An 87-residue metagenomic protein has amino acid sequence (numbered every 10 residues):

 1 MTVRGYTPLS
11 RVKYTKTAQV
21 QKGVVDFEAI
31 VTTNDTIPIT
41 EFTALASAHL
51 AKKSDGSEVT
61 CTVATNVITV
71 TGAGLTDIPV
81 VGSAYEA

Functional and structural regions predicted by a protein language model:
M1-D35, G72-A87: Extracellular receptor-binding modules and their adjoining Ser/Thr/Gly/Asp/Asn-rich linkers
V12-T15, A51-K52, T65: Generic cytosolic/nucleocytoplasmic N-terminal low-complexity/intrinsically disordered segments
V20-V24, A46-H49, T65: Short, hydrophobic/aromatic-rich segments at coil-to-beta transitions
D35-I37, N66-I68: Short strand-edge motifs at loop-to-beta-strand transitions and within beta-strands of extracellular beta-rich domains
T40-A46, L75-T76: Short proline/glycine-enriched turn/loop motifs at strand-loop junctions of beta-rich domains
T43-D55: Change to "...patches in solvent-exposed regions of secreted, membrane-anchored, or virion-exposed structural
K53-V67: Extracellular/luminal ectodomains and secreted, surface-exposed scaffolds of diverse proteins
